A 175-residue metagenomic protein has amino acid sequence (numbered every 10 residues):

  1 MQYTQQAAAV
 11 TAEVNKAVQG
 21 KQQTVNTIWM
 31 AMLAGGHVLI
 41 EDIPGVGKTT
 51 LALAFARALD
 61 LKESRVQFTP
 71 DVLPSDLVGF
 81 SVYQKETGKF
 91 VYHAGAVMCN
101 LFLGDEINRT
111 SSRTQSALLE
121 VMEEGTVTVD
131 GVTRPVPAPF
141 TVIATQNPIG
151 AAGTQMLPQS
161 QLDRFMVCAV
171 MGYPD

Functional and structural regions predicted by a protein language model:
Q2-V46: Pre-Walker A (pre-P-loop) alpha-helix and adjacent loop at the N terminus of AAA/AAA+ ATPase modules, a conserved
T27-M30, Y83-G104: Conserved alpha-helical scaffold flanking the Walker A/P-loop in AAA+ ATPase domains
W29-P70: Walker A/P-loop
V38, F102, F140: Conserved beta-strand position immediately N-terminal to the Walker
D42, D105-E106, A117: Walker B catalytic acidic pair
I43, L77, T145: P-loop (Walker A) phosphate-binding loop of NTP-binding proteins
L53-Y83, T87-G88, H93: Conserved P-loop/Walker A NTP-binding site and adjacent catalytic elements of P-loop NTPases
Q84-K89, R109-T114, M122-D175: Canonical AAA+ ATPase core
